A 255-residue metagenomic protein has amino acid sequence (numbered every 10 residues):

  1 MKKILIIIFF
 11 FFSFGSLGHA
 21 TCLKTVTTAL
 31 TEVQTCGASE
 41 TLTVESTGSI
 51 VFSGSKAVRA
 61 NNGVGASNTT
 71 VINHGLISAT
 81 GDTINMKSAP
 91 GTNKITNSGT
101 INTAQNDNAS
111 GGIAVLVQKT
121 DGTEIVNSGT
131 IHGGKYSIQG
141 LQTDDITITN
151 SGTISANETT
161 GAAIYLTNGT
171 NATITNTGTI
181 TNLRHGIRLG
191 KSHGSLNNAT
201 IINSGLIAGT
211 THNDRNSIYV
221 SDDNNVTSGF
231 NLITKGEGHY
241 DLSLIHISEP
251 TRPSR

Functional and structural regions predicted by a protein language model:
M1-I4: Positively charged n-region of N-terminal signal peptides that target proteins for export
I6-G15: Bacterial N-terminal signal peptides
S16-A20: Sec/Tat signal peptide C-region and signal peptidase I cleavage site
T21-T28, L42-G54, I72-G81, N93-G111 (+5 more regions): Beta-strand-rich solenoid/repeat architectures in extracellular/passenger domains of polysaccharide-targeting enzymes
T31-A38, S55-V64, G81-A89, Q105-K119 (+5 more regions): Glycine-rich beta-solenoid repeat tracts in large extracellular/virion proteins
I245-R255: Single conserved hydrophobic/aromatic residue that forms the stacking wall/gate of nucleotide- or nucleobase-binding
